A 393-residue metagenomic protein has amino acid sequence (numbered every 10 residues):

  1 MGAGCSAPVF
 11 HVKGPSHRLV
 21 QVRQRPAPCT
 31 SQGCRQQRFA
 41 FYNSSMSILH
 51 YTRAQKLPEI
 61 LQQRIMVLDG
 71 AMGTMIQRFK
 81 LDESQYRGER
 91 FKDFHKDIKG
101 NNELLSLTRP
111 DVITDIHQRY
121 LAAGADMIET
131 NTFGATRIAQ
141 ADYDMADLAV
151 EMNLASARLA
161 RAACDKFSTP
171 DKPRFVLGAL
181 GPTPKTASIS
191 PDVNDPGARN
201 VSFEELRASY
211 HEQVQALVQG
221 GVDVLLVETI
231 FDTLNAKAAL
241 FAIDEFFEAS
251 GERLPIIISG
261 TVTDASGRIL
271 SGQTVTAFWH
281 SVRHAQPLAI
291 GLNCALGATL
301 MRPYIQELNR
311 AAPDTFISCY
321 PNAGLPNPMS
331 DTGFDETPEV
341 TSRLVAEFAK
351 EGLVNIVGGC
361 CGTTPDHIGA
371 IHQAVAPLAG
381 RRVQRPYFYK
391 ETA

Functional and structural regions predicted by a protein language model:
M1-G2, V9-V12, V20-V22, M46: Short hydrophobic transmembrane-like helices used for membrane targeting/insertion
H17, Q24-A27: Compositionally biased, low-complexity flexible segments
Q21-R23, Q32, A160: Short Gly/Ser/Thr- and charged-rich N-terminal loops/segments that act as flexible capping/hinge elements
R25, Q37-R38: Cationic, low-complexity basic patches in intrinsically disordered or flexible, solvent-exposed regions
Y42-A393: Domain-level signal for soluble alpha/beta catalytic cores
